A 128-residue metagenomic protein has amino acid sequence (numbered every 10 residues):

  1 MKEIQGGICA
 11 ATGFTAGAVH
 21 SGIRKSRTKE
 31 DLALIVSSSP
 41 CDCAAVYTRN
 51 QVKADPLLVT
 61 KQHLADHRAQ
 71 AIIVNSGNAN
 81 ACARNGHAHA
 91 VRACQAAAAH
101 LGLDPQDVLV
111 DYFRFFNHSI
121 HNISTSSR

Functional and structural regions predicted by a protein language model:
M1-T48: N-terminal amphipathic/basic leader segments beginning at the initiator methionine
T28-D31, K53-A54, D66-A71, L103-D107: Short coil/turn connectors at secondary-structure junctions
I35-R68: Active-site-flanking structural segment that lines cofactor/substrate pockets
I35-V36, I73-N75, D111-Y112: Short beta-strand segments
S39, Q62, G77-A79, F113-F115: Short, ordered loop/turn segments at secondary-structure junctions
D42-A44, D66-H67, N80-R84, N117-I120: Short active-site-adjacent helix-start/loop capping segments
I73-G102: Alpha-helical support elements that line or immediately flank enzyme active sites and cofactor-binding pockets
V91-R92, A96-R128: Glycine-rich, mobile lid/loop segments that gate access to catalytic sites or pores
